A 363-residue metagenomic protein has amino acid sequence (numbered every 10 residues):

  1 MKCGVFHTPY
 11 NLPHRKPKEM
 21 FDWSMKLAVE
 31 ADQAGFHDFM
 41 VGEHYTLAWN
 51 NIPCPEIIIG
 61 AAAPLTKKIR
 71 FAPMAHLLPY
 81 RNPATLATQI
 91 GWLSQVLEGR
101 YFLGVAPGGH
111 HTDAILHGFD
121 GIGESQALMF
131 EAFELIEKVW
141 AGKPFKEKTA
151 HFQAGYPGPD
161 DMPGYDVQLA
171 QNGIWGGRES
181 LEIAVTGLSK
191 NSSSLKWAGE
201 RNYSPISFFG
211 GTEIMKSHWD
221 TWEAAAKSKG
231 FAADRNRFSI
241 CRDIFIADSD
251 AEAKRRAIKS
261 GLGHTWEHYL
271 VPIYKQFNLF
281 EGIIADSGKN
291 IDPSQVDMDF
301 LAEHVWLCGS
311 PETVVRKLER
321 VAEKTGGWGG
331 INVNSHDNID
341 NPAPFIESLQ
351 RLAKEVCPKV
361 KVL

Functional and structural regions predicted by a protein language model:
M1-F71, S180-L181: N-terminal beta1-alpha1-beta2 module of alpha/beta enzyme domains
C3-V5, F39-V41, F71-P73, Y101-V105 (+4 more regions): Hydrophobic faces of well-ordered beta-strands that scaffold small-molecule active sites in alpha/beta enzyme cores
H7-F21, H76-P83, S180-S189, E303-P311: Active-site mouth loops of central-metabolism enzymes
E19-E30, K190-K196, V314-R320: Short, acidic/polar
D32, I59-K67, S94-R100, K196-E200 (+2 more regions): Acidic (Asp/Glu)-rich catalytic clusters
A62, L93, I136, A198 (+4 more regions): Conserved, mostly hydrophobic/aromatic
N82-R201, K216, D220, S228-K229: Internal, glycine-rich beta/alpha segment that forms the wall or movable "lid" of small-molecule/cofactor binding
G123-N172, E213-T325, V362-L363: An alpha-helical appendage that flanks or caps ligand/catalytic pockets
